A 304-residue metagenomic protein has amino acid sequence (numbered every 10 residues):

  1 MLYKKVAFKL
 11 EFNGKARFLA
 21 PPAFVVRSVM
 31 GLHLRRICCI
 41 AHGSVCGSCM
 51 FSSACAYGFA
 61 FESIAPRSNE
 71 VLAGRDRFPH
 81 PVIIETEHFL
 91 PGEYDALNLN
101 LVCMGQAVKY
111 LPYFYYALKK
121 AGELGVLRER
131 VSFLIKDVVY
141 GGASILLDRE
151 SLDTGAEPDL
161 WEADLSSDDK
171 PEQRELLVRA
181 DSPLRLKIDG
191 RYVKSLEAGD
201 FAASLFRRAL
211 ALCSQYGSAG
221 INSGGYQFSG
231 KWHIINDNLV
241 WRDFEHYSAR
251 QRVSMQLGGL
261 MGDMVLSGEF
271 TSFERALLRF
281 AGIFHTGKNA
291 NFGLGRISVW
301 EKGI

Functional and structural regions predicted by a protein language model:
M1-I304: RNA-interacting cores
